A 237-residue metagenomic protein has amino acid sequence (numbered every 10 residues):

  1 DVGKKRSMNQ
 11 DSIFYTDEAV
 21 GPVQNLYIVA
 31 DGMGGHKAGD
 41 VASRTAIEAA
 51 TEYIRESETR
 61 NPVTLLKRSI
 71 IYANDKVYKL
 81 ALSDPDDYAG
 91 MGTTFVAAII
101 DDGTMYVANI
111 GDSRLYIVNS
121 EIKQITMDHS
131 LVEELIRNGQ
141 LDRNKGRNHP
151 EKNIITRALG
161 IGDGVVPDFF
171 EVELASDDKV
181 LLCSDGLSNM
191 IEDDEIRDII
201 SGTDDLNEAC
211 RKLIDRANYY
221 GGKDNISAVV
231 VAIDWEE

Functional and structural regions predicted by a protein language model:
D1-E237: PP2C/PPM-type serine/threonine phosphatase catalytic domain
